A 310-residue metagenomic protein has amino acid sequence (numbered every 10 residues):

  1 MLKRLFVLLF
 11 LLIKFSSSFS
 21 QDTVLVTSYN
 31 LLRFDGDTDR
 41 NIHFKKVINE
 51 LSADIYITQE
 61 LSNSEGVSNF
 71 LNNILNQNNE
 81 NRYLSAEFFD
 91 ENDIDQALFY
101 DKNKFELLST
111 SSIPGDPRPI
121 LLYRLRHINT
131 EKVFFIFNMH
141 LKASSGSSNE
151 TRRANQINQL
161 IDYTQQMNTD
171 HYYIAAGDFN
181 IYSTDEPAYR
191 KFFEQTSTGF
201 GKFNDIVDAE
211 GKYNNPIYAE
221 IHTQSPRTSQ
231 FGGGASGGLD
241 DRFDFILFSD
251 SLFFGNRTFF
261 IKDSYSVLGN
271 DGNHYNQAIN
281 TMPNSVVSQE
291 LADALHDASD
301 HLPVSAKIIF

Functional and structural regions predicted by a protein language model:
R4-K14: Sec-dependent N-terminal signal peptides
S16-S20: Sec/Tat signal peptide C-region and signal peptidase I cleavage site
Q21-F310: Divalent cation-coordinating acidic motifs and surrounding scaffolds that mediate Ca2+/Mg2+/Mn2+/Zn2+-dependent binding
